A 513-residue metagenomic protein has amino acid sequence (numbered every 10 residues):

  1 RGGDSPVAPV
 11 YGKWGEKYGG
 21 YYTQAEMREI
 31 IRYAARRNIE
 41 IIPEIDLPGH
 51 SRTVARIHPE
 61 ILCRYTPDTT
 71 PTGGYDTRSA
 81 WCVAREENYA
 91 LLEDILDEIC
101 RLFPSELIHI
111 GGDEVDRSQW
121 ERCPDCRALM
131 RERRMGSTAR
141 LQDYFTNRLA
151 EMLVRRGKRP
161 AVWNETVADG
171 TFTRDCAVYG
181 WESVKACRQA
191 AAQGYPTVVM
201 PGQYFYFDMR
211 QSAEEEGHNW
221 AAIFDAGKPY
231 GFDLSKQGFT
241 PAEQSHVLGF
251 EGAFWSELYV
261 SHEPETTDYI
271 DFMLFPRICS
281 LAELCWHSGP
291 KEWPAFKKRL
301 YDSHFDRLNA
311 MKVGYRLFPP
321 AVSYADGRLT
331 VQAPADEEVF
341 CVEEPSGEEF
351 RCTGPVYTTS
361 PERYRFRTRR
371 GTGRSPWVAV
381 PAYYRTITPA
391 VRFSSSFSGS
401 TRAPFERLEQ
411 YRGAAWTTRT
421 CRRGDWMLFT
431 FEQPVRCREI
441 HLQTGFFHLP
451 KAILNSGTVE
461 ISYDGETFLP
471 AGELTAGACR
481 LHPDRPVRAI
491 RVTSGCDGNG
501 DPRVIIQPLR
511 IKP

Functional and structural regions predicted by a protein language model:
R1-K158: Substrate-binding cleft of carbohydrate-active enzyme catalytic domains
I45-S51, E114-D116, T166-A168, E182-V184 (+1 more regions): Active-site-proximal loop/turn and secondary-structure-junction residues that shape catalytic pockets, frequently
P160-E165, F172-C176, G180-P334: Flexible, acidic glycine-rich loops studded with aromatic residues
D302-Y411: Low-complexity, disordered linker/stalk regions enriched in Pro/Thr/Ser/Gly
Q332-V339, P434-V435, A452-L454, V487: Short proline/glycine-enriched turn/loop motifs at strand-loop junctions of beta-rich domains
P361-R365, E439, A489-R491: Short, conserved beta-strand segments of beta-strand-rich sandwich/propeller modules, principally
A379-C437, Q443-I453, R503, P508-K512: Disordered, acidic Ser/Thr/Pro-rich linker "stalks" and the adjacent N-terminal cap of the next globular domain
C421-R423, L449-P513: Trp- and acidic/polar-enriched beta-sheet ligand-binding modules for extracellular glycan and matrix recognition
